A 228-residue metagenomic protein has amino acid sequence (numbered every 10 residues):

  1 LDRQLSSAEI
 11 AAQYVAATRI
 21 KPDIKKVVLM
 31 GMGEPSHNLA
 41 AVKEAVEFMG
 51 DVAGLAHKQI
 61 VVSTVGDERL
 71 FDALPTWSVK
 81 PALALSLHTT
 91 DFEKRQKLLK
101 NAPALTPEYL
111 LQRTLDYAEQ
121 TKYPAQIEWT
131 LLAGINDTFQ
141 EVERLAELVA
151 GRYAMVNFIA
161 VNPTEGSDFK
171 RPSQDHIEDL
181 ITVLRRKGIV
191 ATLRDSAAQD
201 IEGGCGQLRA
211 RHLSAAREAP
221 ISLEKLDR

Functional and structural regions predicted by a protein language model:
L1-A8: Canonical Radical SAM [4Fe-4S] cluster-binding loop centered on the CxxxCxxC motif and its immediate flanking residues
E9-A12, A16-K187, A191: Conserved AdoMet/S-adenosylmethionine-binding subsite of the radical SAM
R186, A198-R228: Radical SAM enzyme core and accessory elements
